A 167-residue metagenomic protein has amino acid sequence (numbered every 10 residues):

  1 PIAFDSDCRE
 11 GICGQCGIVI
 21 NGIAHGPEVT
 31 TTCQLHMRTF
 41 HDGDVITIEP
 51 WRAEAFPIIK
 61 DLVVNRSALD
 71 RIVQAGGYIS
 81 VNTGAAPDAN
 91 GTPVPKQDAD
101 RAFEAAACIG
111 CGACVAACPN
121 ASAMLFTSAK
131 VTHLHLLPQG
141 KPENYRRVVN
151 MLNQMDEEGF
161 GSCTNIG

Functional and structural regions predicted by a protein language model:
P1, D44-G167: Ferredoxin-type iron-sulfur electron-transfer modules in oxidoreductases and energy-metabolism complexes
P1-N21: A basic, amphipathic helix-loop patch mediating RNA/tRNA/ribosome contacts
G14, V19-G22, T39, C114-N120 (+1 more regions): Secreted/processed peptides and extracellular or luminal domains of membrane proteins
G17-P27, S162-G167: Short, charged low-complexity intrinsically disordered segments located at boundaries of structured domains
I20-G43, I48: Glycine-rich phosphate/adenylate-binding loop and adjacent beta-alpha elements of nucleotide- or dinucleotide-binding
